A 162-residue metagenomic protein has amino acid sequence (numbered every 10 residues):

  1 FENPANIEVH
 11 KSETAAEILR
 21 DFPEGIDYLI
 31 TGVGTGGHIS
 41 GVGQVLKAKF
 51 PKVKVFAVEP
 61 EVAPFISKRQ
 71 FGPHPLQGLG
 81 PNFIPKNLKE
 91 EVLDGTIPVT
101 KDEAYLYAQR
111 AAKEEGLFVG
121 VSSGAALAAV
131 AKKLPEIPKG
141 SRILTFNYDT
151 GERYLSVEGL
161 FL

Functional and structural regions predicted by a protein language model:
F1, G32, A57-E59, L144-Y148: Short beta-strand segments
F1-G34, E90, D102-L117: Active-site/ligand-binding-proximal alpha/beta "capping" segment
E2, A48-V121, E136, E158-L162: Active-site/ligand-binding loops adjacent to catalytic centers
E8-S12, G41-V45, S67-Q70, L155-G159: Short acidic, glycine/serine/threonine-rich loops at helix termini
I18-G25, K49, E136-K139: Glycine-rich phosphate-binding loop signature in dinucleotide/nucleotide-binding domains
G32-G43, S122-V130, Y154: Short glycine/serine/threonine-rich phosphate/pyrophosphate-binding segments that cradle anionic phosphate groups
A128-L162: Phosphate-binding loop/pocket of nucleotide- and phosphate-handling active sites
